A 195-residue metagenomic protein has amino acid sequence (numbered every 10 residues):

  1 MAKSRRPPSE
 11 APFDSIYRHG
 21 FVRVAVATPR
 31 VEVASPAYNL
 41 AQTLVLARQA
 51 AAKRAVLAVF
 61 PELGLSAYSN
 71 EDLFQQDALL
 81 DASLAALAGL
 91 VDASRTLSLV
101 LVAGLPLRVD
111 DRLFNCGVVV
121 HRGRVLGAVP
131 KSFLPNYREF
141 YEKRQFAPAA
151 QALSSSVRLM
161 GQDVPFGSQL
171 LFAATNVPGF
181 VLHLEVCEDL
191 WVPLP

Functional and structural regions predicted by a protein language model:
M1-P195: Enzyme catalytic cores with a strong preference for nitrogen-chemistry domains
